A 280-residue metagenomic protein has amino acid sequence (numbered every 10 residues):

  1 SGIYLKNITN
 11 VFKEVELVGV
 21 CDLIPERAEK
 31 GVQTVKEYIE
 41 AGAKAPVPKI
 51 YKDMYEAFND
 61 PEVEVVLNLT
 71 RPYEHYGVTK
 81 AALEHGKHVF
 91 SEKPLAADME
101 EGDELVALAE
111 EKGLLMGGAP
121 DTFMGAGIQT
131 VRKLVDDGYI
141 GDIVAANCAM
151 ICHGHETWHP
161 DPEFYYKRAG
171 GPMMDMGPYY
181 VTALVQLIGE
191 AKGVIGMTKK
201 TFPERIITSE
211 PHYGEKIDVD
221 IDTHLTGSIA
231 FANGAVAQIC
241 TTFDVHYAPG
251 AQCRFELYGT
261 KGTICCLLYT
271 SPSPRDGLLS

Functional and structural regions predicted by a protein language model:
S1, L115, T122-D218: Predominantly a Rossmann-like dinucleotide-binding segment in NAD(P)-dependent oxidoreductases
S1-A41: N-terminal Rossmann-like dinucleotide-binding module
V15-L17, V63, I143, A191: Core-facing hydrophobic residues within beta-strands of well-ordered domains
V20, V66, A146: Receiver (REC) domain switch-region micro-motif
P48-D53: Conserved SAM-binding strand-loop segment of SAM-dependent methyltransferases
F58, V65, R71-F123, G138: Beta-strand-loop-alpha-helix segment that lines the small-molecule cofactor/substrate pocket of alpha/beta enzymes
T182-L268: Contiguous beta-strand/loop segments that form the cofactor/metal-binding neighborhood of enzyme cores
Y269-D276: Conserved small/polar residues in nucleotide/adenosyl-binding loops
